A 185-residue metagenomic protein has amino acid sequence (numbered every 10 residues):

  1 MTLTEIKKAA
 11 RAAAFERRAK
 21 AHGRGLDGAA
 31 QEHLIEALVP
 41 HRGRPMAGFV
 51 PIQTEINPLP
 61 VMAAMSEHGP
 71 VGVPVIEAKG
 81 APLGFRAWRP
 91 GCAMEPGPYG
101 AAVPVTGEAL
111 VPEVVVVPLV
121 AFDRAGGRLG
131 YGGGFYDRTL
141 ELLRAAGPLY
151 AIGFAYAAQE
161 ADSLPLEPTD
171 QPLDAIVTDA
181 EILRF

Functional and structural regions predicted by a protein language model:
M1-E5, A9, E16-K20, L110-V115 (+2 more regions): Surface-exposed, charge/polar-rich loops and edge strands
M1-V111: N-terminal active-site beta-alpha-beta segment that forms phosphate/nucleotide-binding and substrate-recognition loops
P40-G43, F49-I52, R86, G127 (+3 more regions): Broad hydrophobic/π-residue packing in well-ordered secondary structure
P51-T54, V120-R124: Short glycine-rich anion-binding loops that position phosphate/pyrophosphate groups of nucleotides and phosphorylated
G80-R86, G127-L129, A151: Short, well-ordered strand-loop elements centered on a beta-strand within folded domains, enriched for acidic residues
P104, P118-A121: A structured binding-face within diverse protein domains that lines the active/interaction site
